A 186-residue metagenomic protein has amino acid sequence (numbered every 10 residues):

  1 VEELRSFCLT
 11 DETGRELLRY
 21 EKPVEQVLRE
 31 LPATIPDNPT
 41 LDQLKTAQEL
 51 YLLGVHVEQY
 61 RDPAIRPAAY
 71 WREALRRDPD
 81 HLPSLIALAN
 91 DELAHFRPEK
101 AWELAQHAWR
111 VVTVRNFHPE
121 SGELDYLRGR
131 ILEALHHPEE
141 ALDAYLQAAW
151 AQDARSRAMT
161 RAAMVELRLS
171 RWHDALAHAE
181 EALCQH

Functional and structural regions predicted by a protein language model:
V1-K45: Long, contiguous interaction/recruitment modules in multidomain scaffold/adaptor proteins
V55-H56, N90, R130, M164: Residue-level recognition of tetratricopeptide repeat
E58-Q59, L93, Y126, E133 (+1 more regions): Position-specific recognition of the canonical hydrophobic site in helix A of tetratricopeptide repeat
R61-D62, F96, H136, S170: Residue-level detector of the short coil/turn that links helix A to helix B within each tetratricopeptide repeat
R77, V111-F117, A151, C184-Q185: Structural marker of alpha-solenoid helical repeat scaffolds
S84, F117-H118, L124, A158: TPR alpha-solenoid repeat register
